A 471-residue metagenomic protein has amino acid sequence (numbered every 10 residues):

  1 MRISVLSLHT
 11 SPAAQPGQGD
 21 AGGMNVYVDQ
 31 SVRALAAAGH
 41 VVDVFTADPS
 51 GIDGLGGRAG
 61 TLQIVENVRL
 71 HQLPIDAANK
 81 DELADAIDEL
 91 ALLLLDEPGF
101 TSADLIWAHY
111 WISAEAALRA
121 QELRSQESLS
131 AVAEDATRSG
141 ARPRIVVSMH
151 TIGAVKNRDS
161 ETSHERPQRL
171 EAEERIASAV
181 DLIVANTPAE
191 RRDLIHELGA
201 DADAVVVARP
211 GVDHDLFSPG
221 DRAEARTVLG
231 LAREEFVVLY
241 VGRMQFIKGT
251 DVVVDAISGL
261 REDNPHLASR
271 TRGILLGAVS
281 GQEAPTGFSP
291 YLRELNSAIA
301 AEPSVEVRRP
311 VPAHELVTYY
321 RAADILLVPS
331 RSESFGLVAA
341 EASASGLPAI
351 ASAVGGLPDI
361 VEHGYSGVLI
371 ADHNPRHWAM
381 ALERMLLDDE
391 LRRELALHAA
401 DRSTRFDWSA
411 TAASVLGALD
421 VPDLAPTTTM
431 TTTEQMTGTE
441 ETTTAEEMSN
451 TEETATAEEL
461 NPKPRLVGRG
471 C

Functional and structural regions predicted by a protein language model:
M1-E66, V467-C471: N-terminal subdomain of nucleotide-sugar transferases
A189, G211: Carbohydrate-associated surface elements
G277, G287-H314: Nucleotide-activated donor-binding/catalytic signature segment of Leloir-type glycosyltransferases, i.e., the conserved
P310, T318-A323: Short alpha-helical donor nucleotide-sugar binding micro-motif in glycosyltransferases
R331: Aromatic "clamp/platform" in nucleotide-sugar-dependent glycosyltransferases that forms part of the donor/acceptor
P348-A351, V361: Short hydrophobic beta-strand element within catalytic cores of glycosyltransferases and related nucleotide-activated
H363-G364, V368-P375, R384-E390: Conserved acidic donor-binding segment of nucleotide-sugar-dependent glycosyltransferases
H377, L391-R405: A short, well-ordered alpha-helix in the C-terminal region of glycosyltransferases
